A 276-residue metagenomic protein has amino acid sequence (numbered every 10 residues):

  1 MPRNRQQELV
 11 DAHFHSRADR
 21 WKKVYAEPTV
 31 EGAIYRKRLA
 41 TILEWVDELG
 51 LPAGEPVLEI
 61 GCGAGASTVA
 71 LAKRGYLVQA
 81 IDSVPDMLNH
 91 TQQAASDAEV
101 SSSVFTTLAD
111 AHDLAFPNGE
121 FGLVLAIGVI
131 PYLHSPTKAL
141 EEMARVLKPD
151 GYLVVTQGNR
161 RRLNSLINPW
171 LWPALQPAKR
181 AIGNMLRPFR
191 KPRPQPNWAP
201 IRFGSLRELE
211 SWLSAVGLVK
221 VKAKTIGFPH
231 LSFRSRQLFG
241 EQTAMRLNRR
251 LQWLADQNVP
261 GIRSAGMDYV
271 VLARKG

Functional and structural regions predicted by a protein language model:
M1-P52, A70, H90, A98: Conserved class I S-adenosyl-L-methionine
L58, A64-D113: Class I SAM-dependent methyltransferase SAM/SAH-binding core
L125: A conserved beta-strand element that flanks and buttresses the S-adenosyl-L-methionine
G128-V129: Short catalytic micro-motifs in class I SAM-dependent methyltransferases
T137-P149: A short glycine-rich, Lys/Arg-flanked "PGG" loop and its adjoining helix->strand segment in the class I
Y152-N184: Conserved class I S-adenosyl-L-methionine
R190, R207-S211, V221-G276: A C-terminal cap/extension of S-adenosyl-L-methionine-dependent methyltransferases that defines the acceptor-substrate
P192-E208: Acceptor-substrate binding/catalytic loop of class I
